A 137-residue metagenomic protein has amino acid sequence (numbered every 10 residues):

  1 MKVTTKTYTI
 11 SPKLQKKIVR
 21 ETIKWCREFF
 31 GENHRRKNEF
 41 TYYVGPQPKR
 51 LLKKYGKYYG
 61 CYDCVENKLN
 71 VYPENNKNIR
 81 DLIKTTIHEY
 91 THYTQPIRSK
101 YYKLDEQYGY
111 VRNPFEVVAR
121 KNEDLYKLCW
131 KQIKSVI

Functional and structural regions predicted by a protein language model:
M1-T9: Acidic/histidine-rich, surface-exposed loop or edge segments in extracytoplasmic proteins
L14-N38: Zn2+-dependent metallopeptidase catalytic core
N33-R36, K100-Y101, I133: Short, polar/charged, Gly/Pro-enriched helix-capping and turn/loop motifs at alpha-helix termini and inter-helix linkers
E39-K49: Propeptide-to-catalytic entry region of secreted or membrane-anchored zinc metalloproteases
Q47-R80: Active-site scaffold of zinc-dependent metalloenzymes
R80-K84, Q95-E123, S135: Post-HEXXH active-site segment of zinc metalloproteases
H88, H92: Histidine-centered divalent metal-coordination motifs
L128-I137: Long, well-structured alpha-helical subdomains associated with metal-dependent extracellular/ecto-lumenal hydrolases
